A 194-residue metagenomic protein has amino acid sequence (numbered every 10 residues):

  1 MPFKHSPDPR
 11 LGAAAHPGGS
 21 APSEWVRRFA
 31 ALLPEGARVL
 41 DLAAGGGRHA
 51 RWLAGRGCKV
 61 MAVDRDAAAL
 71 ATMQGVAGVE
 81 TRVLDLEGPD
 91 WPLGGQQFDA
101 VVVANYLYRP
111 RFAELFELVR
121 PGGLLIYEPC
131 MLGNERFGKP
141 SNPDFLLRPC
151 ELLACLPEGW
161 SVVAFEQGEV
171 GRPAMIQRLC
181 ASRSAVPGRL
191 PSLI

Functional and structural regions predicted by a protein language model:
M1-P34: S-adenosyl-L-methionine
A37-G45: Conserved class I S-adenosyl-L-methionine
G46-R56: Conserved SAM-binding loop of SAM-dependent methyltransferases across substrates and taxa, primarily the Class I
D66-A68: Conserved SAM/SAH-binding beta-strand->alpha-helix loop
A77-P89: Conserved SAM-binding strand-loop segment of SAM-dependent methyltransferases
W91-A100: A short acidic, Gly/Pro-enriched loop at the edge of an enzyme's catalytic core that lines a small-molecule cofactor
L107-L118: A short, conserved alpha-helix within the catalytic core of class I
G123-C130: Conserved beta-strand signature within the Rossmann-like core of class I S-adenosyl-L-methionine
